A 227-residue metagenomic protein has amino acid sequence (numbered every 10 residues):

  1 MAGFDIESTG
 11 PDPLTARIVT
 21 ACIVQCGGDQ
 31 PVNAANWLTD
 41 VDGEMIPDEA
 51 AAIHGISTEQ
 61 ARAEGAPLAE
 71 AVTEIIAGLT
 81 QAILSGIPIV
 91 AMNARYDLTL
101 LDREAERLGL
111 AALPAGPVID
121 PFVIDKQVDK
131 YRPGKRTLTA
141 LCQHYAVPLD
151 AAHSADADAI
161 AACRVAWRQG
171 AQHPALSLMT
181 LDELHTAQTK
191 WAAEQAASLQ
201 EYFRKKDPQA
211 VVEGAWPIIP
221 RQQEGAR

Functional and structural regions predicted by a protein language model:
M1-V19, Q25-N33, D42, I56-R227: DEDD superfamily 3′-5′ metal-dependent exonuclease/proofreading module
A34-H54: Short, surface-exposed acidic-centric catalytic microdomains
